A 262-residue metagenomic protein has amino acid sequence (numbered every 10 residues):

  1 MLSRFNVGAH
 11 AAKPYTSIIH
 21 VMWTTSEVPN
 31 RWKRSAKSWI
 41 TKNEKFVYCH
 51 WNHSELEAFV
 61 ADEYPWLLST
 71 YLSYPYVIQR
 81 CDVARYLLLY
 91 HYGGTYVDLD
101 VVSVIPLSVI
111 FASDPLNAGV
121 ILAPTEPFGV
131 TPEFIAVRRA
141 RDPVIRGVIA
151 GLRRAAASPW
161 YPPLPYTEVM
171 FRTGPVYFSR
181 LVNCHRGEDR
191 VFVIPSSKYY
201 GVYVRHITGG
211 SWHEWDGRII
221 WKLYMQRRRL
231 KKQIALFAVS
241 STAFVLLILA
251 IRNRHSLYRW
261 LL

Functional and structural regions predicted by a protein language model:
M1-C81, V97-L262: Glycosyltransferase-associated regions of secretory-pathway enzymes, highlighting luminal stem/catalytic domains
D82-G94: Small-residue hinge/turn detector
